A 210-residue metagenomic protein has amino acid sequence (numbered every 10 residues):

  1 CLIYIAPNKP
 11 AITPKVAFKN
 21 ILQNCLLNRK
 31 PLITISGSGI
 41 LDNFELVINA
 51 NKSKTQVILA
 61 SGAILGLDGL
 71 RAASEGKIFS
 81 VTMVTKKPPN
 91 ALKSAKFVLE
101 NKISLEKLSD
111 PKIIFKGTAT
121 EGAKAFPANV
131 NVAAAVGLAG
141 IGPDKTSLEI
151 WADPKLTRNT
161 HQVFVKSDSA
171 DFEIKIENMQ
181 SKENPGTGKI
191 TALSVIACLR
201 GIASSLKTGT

Functional and structural regions predicted by a protein language model:
C1-G37: Rossmann-fold NAD(P) dinucleotide-binding segment
K15-N20, D42-N43, G66-D68: Short glycine/serine/threonine-rich phosphate/pyrophosphate-binding segments that cradle anionic phosphate groups
L22-Q23, N43-I48, L70-R71, I196: Short amphipathic alpha-helical segments and helix-helix/interface helices
N28-R29, N49-K54, K77: Structured helix-beta-strand junction loops
I35-Q56: Rossmann-fold NAD(P)-binding glycine/threonine-rich loop
V57-T210: Active-site-lining helix/loop region of Rossmann-like oxidoreductase modules
